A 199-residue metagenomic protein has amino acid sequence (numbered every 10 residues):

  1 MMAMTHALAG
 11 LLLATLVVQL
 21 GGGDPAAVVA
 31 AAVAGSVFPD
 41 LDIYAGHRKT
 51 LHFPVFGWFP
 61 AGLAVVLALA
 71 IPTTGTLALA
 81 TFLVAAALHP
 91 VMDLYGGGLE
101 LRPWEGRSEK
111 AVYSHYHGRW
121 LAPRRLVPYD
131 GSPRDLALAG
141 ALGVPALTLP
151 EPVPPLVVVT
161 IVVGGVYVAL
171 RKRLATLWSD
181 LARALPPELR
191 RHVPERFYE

Functional and structural regions predicted by a protein language model:
M1-E199: N-terminal membrane-targeting hydrophobic helices
